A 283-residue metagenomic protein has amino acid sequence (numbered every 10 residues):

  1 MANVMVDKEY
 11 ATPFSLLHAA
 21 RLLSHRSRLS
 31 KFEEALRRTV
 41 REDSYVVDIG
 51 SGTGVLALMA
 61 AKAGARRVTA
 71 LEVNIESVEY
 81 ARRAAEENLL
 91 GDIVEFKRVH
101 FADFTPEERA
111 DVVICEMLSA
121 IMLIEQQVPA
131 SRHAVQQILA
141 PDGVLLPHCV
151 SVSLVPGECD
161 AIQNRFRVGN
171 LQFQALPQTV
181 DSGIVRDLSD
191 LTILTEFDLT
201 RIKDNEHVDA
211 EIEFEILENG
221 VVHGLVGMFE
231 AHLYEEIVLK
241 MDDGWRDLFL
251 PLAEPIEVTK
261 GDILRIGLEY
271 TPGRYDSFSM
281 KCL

Functional and structural regions predicted by a protein language model:
A2-I49, T53-L283: Class I SAM-binding transferase module
